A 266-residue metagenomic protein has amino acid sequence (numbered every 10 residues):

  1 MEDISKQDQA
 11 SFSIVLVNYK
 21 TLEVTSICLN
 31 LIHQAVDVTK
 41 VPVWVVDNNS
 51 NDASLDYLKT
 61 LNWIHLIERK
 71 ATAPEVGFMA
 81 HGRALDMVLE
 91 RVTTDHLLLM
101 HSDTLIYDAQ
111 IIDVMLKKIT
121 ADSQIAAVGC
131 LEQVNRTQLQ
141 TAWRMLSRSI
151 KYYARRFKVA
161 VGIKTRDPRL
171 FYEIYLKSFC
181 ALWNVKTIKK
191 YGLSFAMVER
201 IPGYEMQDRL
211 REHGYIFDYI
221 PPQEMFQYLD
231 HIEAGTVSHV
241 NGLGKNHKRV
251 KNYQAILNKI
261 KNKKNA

Functional and structural regions predicted by a protein language model:
M1-L31: N-proximal low-complexity "stem/linker" segments adjacent to membrane-targeting elements
N30-K40: Short, acidic, metal-binding catalytic loop of nucleotide-sugar glycosyltransferases
D47-D56, A71: A conserved acidic beta->alpha catalytic loop
W63-R91: Active-site-proximal specificity loops/subdomain of glycosyltransferases
L97: Short aromatic/hydrophobic "clamp" motif used to bind/position activated sugar donors
H101-L105: The conserved acidic donor/metal-binding loop of glycosyltransferases
I111-P202: Conserved catalytic core of nucleotide-sugar-dependent glycosyltransferases
F195-A266: C-terminal catalytic/acceptor-binding lobe
